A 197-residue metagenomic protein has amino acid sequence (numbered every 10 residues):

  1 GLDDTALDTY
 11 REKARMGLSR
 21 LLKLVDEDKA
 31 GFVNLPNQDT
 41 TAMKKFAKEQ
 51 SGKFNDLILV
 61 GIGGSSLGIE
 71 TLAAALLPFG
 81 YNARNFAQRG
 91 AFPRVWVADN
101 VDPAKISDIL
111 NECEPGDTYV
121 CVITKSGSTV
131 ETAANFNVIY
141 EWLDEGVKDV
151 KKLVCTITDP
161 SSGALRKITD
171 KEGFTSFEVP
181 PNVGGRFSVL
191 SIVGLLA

Functional and structural regions predicted by a protein language model:
G1-S51: Extended, charge-enriched "interface" segments that sit outside catalytic cores
K48-A197: Glycine-rich phosphate-binding loops that contact phosphosugars or nucleotide phosphates
